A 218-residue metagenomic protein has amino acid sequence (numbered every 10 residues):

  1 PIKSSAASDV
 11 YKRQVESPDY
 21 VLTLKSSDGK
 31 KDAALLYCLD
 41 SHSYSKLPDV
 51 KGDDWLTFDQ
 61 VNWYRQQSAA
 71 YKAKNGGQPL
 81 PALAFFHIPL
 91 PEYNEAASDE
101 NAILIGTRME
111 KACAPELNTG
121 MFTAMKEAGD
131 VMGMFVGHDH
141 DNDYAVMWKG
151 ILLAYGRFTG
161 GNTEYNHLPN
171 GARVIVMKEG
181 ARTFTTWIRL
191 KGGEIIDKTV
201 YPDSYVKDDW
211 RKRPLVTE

Functional and structural regions predicted by a protein language model:
P1-Y11: Single conserved hydrophobic/aromatic residue that forms the stacking wall/gate of nucleotide- or nucleobase-binding
S8-D9, K25-K30, A69-Q78: Alpha-helix termini
E16-V50: Eukaryotic endomembrane system proteins
V21-K30, M121-A128, N142-E218: Binuclear metal-dependent phosphoesterase catalytic core
A33-S43, F85, L152-F158: Active-site-proximal beta-strand elements of phosphoester/diester hydrolases
L35-Y37, V50-D143, D209, R213-P214: His/acidic metal-ligating clusters that form di-metal
H42-Y44, P89-P91, T159-G161, G180: Short, solvent-exposed loop/turn segments at secondary-structure junctions
S45-P48, Y93-E95, N162-Y165, I196-D197: Short, solvent-exposed loop/turn elements at domain surfaces
